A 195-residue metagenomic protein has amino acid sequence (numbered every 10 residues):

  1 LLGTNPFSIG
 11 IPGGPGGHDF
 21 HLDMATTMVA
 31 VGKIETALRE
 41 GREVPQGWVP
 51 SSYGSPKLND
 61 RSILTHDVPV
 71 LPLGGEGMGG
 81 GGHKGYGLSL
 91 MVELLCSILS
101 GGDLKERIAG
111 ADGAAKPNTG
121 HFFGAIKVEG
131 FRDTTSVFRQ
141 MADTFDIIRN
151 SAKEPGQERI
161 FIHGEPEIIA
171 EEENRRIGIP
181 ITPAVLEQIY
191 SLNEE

Functional and structural regions predicted by a protein language model:
L1-T65: Phosphate/diphosphate-binding glycine-rich loops and adjacent basic-rich segments that engage nucleotide
N5-F7, H18-L22, P45, P69-L71 (+4 more regions): Structural beta-strand/beta-sheet cores of well-ordered domains, especially the beta-sheet scaffolds that support
I9-I11, L22-M24, G47, L73 (+3 more regions): Generic structural hydrophobic/aromatic packing signal, biased to beta-strands
G13-P15, T26-M28, G77, V128-G130 (+2 more regions): A broadly conserved detector of short glycine/acidic/proline-rich loop/turn motifs that flank catalytic sites and bind
K33-E35, H83-G85, T135-V137, E173: Short conserved micro-motifs at the rims of enzyme active sites and ligand-binding pockets
R42-L104: Secondary-shell segments that build the walls of catalytic and ion/ligand-binding clefts
L94, L99, D103-E195: Catalytic-core signal marking the mid-to-C-terminal active-site face
